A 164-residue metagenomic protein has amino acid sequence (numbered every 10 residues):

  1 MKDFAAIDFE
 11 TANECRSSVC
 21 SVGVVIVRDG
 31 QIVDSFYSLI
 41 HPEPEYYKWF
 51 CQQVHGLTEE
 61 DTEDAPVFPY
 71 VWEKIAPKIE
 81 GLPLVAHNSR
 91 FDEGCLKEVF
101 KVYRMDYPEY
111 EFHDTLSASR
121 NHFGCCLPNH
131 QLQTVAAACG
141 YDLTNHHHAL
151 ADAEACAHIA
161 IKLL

Functional and structural regions predicted by a protein language model:
M1-E109, C125, N129-H147: Conserved non-catalytic scaffold segment of RNase H-like nuclease domains
D106-R120: Conserved beta-strand -> loop -> alpha-helix junction used to position metal-binding or nucleic-acid-contacting
S117-R120, A137, H158-I161: Generic alpha-helical structural context detector
F123-C126, L163-L164: Short helix-capping/linker segments at secondary-structure and domain boundaries
H148-K162: Acidic, divalent-metal-coordinating active-site segment for phosphoryl/phosphodiester hydrolysis, typified by short
